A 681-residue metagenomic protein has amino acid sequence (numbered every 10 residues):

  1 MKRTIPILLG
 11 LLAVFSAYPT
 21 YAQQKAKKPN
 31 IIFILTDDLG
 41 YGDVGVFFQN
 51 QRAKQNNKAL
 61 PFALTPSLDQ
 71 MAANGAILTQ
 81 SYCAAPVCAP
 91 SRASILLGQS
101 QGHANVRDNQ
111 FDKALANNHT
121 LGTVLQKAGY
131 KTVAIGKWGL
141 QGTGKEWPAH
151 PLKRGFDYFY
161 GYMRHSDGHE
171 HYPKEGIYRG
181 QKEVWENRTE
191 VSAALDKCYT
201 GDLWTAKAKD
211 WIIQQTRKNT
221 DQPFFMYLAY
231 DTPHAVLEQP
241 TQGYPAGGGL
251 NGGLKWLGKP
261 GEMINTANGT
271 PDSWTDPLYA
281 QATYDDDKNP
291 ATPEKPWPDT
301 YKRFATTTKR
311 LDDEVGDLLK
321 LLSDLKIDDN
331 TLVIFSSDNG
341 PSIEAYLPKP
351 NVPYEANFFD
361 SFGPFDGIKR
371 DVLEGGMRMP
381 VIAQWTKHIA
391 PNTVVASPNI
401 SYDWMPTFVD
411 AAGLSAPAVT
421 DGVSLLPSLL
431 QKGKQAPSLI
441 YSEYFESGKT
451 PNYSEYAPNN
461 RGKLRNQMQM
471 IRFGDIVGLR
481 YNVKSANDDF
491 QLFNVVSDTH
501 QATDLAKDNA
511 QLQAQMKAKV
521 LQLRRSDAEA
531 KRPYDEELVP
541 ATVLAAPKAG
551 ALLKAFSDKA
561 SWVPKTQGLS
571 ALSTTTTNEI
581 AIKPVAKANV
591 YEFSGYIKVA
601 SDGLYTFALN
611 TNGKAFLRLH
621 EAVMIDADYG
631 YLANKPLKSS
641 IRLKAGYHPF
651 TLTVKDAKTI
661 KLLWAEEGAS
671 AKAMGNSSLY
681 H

Functional and structural regions predicted by a protein language model:
M1-A26: Bacterial Sec-dependent N-terminal signal peptides
K27-I32, N74-T79, K127-V133, R154-D157 (+5 more regions): Loop/turn elements at helix/coil->beta-strand transitions in domains of secreted/extracellular proteins
F33-I34, Y41-V133, G142-E146, R154 (+4 more regions): Active-site segment of extracytoplasmic enzymes that catalyze sulfate/phosphate-ester chemistry
D38, F47-F48, G75-L96, Q110-D112 (+8 more regions): Short, solvent-exposed turn/loop segments enriched in Gly/Ser/Thr/Pro and often Arg
D38-F62, M163-I400, M405, D410-T420 (+4 more regions): Active-site-proximal cap/lid insertion segments
P66, I95, K137, D328-T331 (+3 more regions): Polar, surface-exposed loop/tail segments that function as active-site lids or cofactor/substrate-recognition elements
G176-Y178, K369-G375, E443-A506: C-terminal, low-complexity/hydrophilic appendages and adjacent surface loops of extracellular/periplasmic anionic
E529-H681: Extracellular/secretory pathway-exposed regions associated with glycan biology
